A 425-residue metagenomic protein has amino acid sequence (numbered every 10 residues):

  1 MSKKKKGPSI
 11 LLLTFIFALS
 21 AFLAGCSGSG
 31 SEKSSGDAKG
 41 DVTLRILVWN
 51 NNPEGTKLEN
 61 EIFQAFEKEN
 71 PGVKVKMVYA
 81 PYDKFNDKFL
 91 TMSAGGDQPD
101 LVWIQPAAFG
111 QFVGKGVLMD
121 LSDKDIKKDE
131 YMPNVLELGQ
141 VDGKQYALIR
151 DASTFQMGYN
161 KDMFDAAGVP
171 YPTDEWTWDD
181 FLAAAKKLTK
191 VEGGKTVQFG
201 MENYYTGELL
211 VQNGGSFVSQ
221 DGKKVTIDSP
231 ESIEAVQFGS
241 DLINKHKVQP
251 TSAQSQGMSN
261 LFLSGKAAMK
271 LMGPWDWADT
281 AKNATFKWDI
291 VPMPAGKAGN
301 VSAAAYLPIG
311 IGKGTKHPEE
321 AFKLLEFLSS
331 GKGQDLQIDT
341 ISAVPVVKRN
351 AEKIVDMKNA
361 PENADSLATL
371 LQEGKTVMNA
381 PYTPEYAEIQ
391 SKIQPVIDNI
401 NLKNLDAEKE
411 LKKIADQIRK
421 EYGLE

Functional and structural regions predicted by a protein language model:
M1-R45, K68, E362-N363, K409-K412 (+1 more regions): Short, low-complexity disordered leader/linker segments with a strong preference for bacterial N-terminal type II
Q64-E69, K74, A166-A167, D241-K245 (+5 more regions): Extracytoplasmic/periplasmic substrate-recognition and gating elements
Q64-P133, A166-G168, L261, G265-M269 (+5 more regions): Extracytoplasmic "Venus flytrap"/periplasmic binding protein-like
Q105-Q156, D179-L182, D289-V291, V355-Q372: Hinge/lid segment of periplasmic solute-binding proteins
F112-V117, V135-P172, E202-G222, A303-G312 (+2 more regions): Periplasmic solute-binding protein
L138-G139, T340-P395, N399, G423-E425: Long, aromatic- and glycine/proline-rich binding clefts that accommodate carbohydrate-like moieties
D165, Y171, D241-N244, P250 (+1 more regions): Conserved C-terminal helix/tail region of periplasmic/extracytoplasmic solute-binding proteins
A184-K186, K224-S252: Glycine-centered hinge/linker elements that transmit conformational signals in sensory and ligand-binding systems
